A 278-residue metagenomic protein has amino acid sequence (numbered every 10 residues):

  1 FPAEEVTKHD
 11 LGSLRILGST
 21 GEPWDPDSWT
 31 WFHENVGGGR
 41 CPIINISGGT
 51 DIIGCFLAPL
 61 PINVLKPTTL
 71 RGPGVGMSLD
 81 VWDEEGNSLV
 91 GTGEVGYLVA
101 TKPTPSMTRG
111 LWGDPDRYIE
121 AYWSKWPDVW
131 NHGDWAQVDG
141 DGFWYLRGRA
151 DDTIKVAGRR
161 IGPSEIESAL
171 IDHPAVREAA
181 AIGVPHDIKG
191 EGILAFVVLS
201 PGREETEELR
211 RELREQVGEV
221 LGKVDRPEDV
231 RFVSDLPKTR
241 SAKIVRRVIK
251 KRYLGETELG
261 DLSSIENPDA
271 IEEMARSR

Functional and structural regions predicted by a protein language model:
T7, G12-L17, P23-F143, A150-T153 (+1 more regions): Conserved AMP-binding/adenylate-forming
S13, R117, A175-E178, K223-D229 (+2 more regions): Glycine-centered tight turns that cap/initiate beta-strands
I16-S19, A181, D229-F232, S264-A270: Hydrophobic/anchoring residues in structured secondary elements
I43, L79, A179-A181, P227-V230: Generic structural signal for residues in well-ordered beta-strands
T104, R109-G110, E120, D128 (+3 more regions): AMP-binding/adenylate-forming catalytic core of the ANL superfamily
I188, V233-L254, L259: Flexible lysine-rich "adenylation lid" loop at the C-terminal edge of ANL adenylation domains
R252-R278: Acidic/polar alpha-helix N-cap and adjacent early helical turns within long charge-rich amphipathic helices/linkers
